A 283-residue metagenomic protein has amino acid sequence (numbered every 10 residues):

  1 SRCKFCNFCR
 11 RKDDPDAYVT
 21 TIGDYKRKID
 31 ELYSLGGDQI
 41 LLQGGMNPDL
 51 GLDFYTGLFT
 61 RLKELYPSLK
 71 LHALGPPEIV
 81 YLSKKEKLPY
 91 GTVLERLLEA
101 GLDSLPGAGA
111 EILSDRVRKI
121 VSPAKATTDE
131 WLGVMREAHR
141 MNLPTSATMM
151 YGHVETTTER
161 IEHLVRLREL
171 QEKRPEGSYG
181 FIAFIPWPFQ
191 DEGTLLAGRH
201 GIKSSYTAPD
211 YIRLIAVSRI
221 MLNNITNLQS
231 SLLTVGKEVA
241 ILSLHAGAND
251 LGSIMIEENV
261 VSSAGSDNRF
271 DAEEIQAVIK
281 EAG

Functional and structural regions predicted by a protein language model:
S1-D24: Canonical Radical SAM [4Fe-4S] cluster-binding loop centered on the CxxxCxxC motif and its immediate flanking residues
C3, L42, L105-A108, A138 (+3 more regions): Conserved, mostly hydrophobic/aromatic
D13, Q43-L52, D115, F189-D191 (+1 more regions): Glycine-rich, proline-tolerant flexible connector loops at the mouths of alpha/beta enzymes
G23-S34, V134: Short, charged beta->alpha transition segments
Y25, Y55, Y90, W131 (+2 more regions): Aromatic/hydrophobic pocket-lining residues that form the small-molecule binding cavity in soluble enzyme cores
R27, Y33, L164-V165, E172-G283: Auxiliary Fe-S-binding modules of radical SAM enzymes
L35-M135, H139-T145, H153-V154, K173 (+1 more regions): Conserved SAM/AdoMet-binding glycine-rich loop
